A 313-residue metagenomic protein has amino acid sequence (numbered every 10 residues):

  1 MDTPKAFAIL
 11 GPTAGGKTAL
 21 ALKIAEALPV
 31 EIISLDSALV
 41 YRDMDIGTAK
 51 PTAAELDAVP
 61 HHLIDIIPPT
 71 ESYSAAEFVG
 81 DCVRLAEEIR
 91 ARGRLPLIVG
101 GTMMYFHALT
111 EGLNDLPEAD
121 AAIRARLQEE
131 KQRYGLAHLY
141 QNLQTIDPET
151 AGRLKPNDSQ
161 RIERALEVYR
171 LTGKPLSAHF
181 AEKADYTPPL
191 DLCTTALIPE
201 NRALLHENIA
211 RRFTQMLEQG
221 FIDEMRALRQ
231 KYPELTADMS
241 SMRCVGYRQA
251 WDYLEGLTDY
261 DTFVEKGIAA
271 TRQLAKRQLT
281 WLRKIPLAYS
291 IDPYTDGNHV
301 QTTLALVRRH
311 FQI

Functional and structural regions predicted by a protein language model:
M1-I313: Phosphate/pyrophosphate-binding catalytic cores of soluble transferases and nucleic-acid-acting enzymes
